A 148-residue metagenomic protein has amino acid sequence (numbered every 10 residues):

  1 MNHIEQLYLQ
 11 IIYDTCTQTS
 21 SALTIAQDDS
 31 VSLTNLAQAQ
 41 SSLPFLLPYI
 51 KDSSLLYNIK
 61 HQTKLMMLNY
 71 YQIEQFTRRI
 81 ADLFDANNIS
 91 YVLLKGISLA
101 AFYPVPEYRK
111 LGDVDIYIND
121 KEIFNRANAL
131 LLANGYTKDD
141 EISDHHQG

Functional and structural regions predicted by a protein language model:
H3-L9, Y13-K95: Helical scaffold of the NTase/Pol beta-like nucleotidyltransferase catalytic core
I73, T77-R78, L132-G148: Conserved catalytic core of two-metal-ion nucleotidyltransferases
I80, R126-L130: Hydrophobic side chains in well-ordered alpha-helices
A86, R109, H146-Q147: A generic structural signal for short, non-catalytic loop/turn and secondary-structure boundary residues
A86-I89, I123, A133-T137: Alpha-helix capping at helix-to-loop junctions
K95-I97, I118-D120, D140-S143: Glycine-rich, histidine-containing beta strand-loop boundary motifs that form or position
S98-E107, S143: Catalytic micro-motifs at enzyme active sites that drive phosphoryl/nucleotidyl and oxygen chemistry
P104-A127: Catalytic metal-binding acidic patch
